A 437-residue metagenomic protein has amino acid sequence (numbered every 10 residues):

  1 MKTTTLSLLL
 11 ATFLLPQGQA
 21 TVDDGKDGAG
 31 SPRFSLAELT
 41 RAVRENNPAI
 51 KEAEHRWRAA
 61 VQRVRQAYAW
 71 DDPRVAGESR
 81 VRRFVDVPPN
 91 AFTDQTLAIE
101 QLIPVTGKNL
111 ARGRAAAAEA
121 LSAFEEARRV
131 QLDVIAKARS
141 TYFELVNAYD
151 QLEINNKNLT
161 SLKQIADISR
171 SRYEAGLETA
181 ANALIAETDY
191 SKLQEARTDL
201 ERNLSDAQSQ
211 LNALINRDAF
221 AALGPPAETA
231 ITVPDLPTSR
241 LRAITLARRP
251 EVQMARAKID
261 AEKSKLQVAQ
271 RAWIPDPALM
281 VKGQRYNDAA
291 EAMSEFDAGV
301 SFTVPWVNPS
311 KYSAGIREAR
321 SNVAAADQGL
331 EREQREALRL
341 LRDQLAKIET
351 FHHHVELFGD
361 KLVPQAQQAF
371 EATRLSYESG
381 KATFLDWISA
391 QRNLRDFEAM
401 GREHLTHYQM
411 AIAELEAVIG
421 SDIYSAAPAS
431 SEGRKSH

Functional and structural regions predicted by a protein language model:
T3, F34, A127-I244, Q344-K347 (+3 more regions): Periplasmic alpha-helical coiled-coil/stalk elements that build and connect Gram-negative outer-membrane
S7-L14: Bacterial N-terminal signal peptides
T21-G28, M400-H437: Acidic, low-complexity, intrinsically disordered peripheral segments
D23-R41: Regulatory alphaC helix of protein kinase catalytic domains
P32-A37, P73-R129, R248, Q253-K265 (+2 more regions): Small/polar-residue-enriched beta-strand and adjacent coil segments characteristic of outer-membrane beta-barrel
A37-R44, E178, N182-D189, R217-V281 (+3 more regions): Amphipathic alpha-helical coiled-coil scaffold segments and their short linker/junction regions
V43, I99, L145, L211 (+4 more regions): Hydrophobic/aromatic residues within transmembrane alpha-helices of membrane transport systems, especially the TMDs
E52-A67, V130, V134-N155, K163-A166 (+6 more regions): Amphipathic alpha-helical coiled-coil segments
